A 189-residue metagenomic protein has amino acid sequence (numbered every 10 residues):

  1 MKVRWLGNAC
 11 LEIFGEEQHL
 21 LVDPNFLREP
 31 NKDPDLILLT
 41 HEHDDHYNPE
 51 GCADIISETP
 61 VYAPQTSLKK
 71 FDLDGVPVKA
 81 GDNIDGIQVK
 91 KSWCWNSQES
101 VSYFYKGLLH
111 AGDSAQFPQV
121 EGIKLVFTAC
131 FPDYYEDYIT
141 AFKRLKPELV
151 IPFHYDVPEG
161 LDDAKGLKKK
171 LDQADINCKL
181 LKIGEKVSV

Functional and structural regions predicted by a protein language model:
M1-K32, L73-G122, D133-D137, K182-V189: Core dinuclear metal-dependent hydrolase active-site scaffold
H19-L20, L36, L125, L149: Short, Asp-centered acidic motifs that coordinate Mg2+ and/or phosphate in catalytic or ligand-binding sites
L21, L39-D44, L108, P152: Intrinsically disordered, low-complexity regions enriched for glutamine and histidine
F26-K70, I123-F127: Active-site metal-binding motif and surrounding structural segment of the metallo-beta-lactamase
F26-L27, H43-D44, T66-L68, A80-N83 (+2 more regions): Short, acidic/turn-prone active-site loops that include or flank metal/cofactor- and phosphate-binding residues
P60-A63, G75-A80, F127-A129, L149-F153: Short hydrophobic/aromatic-enriched beta-strand-loop microsegments
A115-V189: Cap/insert and terminal regions of metallo-dependent hydrolase folds
